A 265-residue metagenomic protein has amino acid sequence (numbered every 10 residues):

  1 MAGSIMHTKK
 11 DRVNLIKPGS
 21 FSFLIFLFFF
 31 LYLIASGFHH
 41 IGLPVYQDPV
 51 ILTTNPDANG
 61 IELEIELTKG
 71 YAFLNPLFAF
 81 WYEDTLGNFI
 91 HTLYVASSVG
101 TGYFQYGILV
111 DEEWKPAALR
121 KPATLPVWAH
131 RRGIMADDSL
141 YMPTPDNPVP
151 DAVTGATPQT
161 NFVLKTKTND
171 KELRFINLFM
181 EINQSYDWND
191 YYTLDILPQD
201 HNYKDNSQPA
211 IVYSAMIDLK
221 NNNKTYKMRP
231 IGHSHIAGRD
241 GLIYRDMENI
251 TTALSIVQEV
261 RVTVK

Functional and structural regions predicted by a protein language model:
T8-I25: N-terminal Sec-pathway targeting helices
F29-V50, N55: Bacterial Sec-dependent signal peptides at the C-terminal "C-region" and cleavage site
T53-F78, N249-I256: Contiguous beta-strand segments within globular domains
G70-F89, L93: Low-complexity, serine/threonine/proline/glycine-rich extracellular segments that form mucin-like
T85-Y186: Structured domain cores in non-transmembrane regions
T157-K265: Glycine-rich, aromatic-bearing surface loops/beta-hairpins
